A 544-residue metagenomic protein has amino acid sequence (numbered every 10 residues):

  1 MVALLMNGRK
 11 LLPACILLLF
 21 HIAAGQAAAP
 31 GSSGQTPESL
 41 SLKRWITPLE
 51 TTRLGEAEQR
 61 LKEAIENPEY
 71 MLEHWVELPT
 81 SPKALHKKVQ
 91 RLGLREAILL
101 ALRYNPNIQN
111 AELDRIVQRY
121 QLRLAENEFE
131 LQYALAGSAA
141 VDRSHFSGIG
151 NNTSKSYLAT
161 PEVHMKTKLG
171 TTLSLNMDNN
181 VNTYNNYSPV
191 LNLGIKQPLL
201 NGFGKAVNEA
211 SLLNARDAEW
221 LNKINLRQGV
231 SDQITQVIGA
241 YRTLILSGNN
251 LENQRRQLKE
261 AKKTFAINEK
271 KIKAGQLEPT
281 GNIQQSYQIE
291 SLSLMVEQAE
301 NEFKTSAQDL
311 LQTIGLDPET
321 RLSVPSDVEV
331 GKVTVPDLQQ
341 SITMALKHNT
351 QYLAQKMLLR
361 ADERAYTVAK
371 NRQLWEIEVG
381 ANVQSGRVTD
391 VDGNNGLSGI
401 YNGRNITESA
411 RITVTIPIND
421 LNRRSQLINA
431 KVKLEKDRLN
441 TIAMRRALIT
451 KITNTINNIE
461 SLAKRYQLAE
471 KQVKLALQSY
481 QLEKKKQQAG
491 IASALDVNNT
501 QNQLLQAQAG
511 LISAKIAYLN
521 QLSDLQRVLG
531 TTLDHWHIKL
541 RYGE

Functional and structural regions predicted by a protein language model:
N7, Q26-E63, M71, T80-H86 (+6 more regions): Acidic, low-complexity, intrinsically disordered peripheral segments
E58-L61, V117-Y120, A125-N127, S247 (+3 more regions): Short segments within alpha-helical structural elements
H74-L100: Regulatory alphaC helix of protein kinase catalytic domains
K83-V89, A136-Q197, P325-V335, T367 (+3 more regions): Small/polar, glycine/serine/threonine/aspartate-rich low-complexity segments that form flexible
A101-L102, H164, L277, G281-N282 (+3 more regions): Amphipathic alpha-helical coiled-coil scaffold segments and their short linker/junction regions
Q109-L113, E126, K168-S188, L199-I224 (+8 more regions): Sec/SRP-type N-terminal targeting helices
S156-L158, V190, G239, Q284 (+3 more regions): Transmembrane beta-barrel architecture of outer-membrane proteins
K223-M344, N458, L462-R465, Q503-L505 (+2 more regions): Periplasmic alpha-helical coiled-coil/stalk elements that build and connect Gram-negative outer-membrane
